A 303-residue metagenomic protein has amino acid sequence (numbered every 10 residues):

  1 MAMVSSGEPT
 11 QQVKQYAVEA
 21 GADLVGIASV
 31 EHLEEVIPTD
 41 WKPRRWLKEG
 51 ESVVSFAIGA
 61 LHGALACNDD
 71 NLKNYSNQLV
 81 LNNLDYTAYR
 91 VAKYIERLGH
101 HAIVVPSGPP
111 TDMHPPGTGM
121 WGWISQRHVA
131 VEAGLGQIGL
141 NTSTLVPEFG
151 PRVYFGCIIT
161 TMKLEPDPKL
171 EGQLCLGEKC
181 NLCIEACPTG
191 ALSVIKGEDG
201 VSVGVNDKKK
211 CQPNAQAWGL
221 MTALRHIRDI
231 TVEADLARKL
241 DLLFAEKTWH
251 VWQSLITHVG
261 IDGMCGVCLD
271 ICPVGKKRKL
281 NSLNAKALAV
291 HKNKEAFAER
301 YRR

Functional and structural regions predicted by a protein language model:
M1-Y89: Non-catalytic, usually N-terminal nucleic-acid engagement modules in DNA/RNA processing proteins
V36, K73-N74, L79-N293: Catalytic cores of enzyme domains
H291-K292, F297, R303: Short, C-terminally biased terminal segments at protein or domain edges
